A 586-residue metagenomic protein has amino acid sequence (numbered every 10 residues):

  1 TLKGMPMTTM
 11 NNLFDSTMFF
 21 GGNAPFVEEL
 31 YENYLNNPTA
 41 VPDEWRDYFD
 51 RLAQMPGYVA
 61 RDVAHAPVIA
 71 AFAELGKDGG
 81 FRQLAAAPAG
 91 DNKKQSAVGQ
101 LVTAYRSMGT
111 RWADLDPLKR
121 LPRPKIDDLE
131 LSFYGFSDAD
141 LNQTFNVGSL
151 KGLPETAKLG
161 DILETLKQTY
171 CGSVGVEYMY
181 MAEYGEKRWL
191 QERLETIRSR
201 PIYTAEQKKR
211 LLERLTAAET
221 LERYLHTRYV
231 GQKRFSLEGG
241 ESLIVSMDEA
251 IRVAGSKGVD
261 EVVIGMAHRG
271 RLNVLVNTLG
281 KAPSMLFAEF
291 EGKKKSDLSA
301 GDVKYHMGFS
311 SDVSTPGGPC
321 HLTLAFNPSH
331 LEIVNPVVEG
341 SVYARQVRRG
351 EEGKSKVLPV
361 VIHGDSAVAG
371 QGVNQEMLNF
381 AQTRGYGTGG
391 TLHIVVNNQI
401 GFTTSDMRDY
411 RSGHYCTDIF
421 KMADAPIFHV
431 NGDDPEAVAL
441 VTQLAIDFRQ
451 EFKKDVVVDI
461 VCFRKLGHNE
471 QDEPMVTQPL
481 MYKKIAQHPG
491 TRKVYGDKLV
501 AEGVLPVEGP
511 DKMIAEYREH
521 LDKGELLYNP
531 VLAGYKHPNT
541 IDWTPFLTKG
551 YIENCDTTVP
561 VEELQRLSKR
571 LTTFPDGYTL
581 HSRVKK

Functional and structural regions predicted by a protein language model:
T1-M7: Short, Lys/Arg-enriched N-terminal segments with co-localized hydrophobic residues within the first ~10-30 amino acids
T9, L13-P56: Subset of Sec-pathway N-terminal targeting signals
D50-L243, V259, L564, S568: Extended, charge-enriched "interface" segments that sit outside catalytic cores
S256, D260-D424, F428: Cofactor-binding active-site loop characterized by glycine-rich and histidine/acidic residues
T315, Y415-L440, K483, H488-G509: Conserved thiamine diphosphate
G390-L392, V396, A445-E502, V507-A515 (+1 more regions): Mobile "lid/hinge" segments at catalytic clefts and subdomain interfaces of large enzymes
T403-G413, K421-V457, C462-G467, M475: Conserved phosphate-handling catalytic cores of large alpha/beta enzymes
T491-R492, E502, P506-K586: Hard-cation-handling environments
